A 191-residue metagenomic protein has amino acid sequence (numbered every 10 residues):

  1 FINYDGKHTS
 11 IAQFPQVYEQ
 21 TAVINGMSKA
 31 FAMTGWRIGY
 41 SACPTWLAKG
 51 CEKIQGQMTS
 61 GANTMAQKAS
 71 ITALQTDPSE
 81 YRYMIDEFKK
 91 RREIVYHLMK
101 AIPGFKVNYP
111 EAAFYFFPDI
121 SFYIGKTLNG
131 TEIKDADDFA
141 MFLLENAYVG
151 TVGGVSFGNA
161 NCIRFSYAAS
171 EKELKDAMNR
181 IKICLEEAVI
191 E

Functional and structural regions predicted by a protein language model:
F1-E191: PLP-dependent class I/II
